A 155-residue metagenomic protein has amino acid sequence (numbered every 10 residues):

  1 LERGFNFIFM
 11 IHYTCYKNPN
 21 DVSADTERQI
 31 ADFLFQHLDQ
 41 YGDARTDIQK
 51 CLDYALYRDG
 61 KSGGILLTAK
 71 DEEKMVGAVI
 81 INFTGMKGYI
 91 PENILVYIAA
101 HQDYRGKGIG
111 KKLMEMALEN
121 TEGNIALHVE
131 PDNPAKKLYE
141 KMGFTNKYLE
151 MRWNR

Functional and structural regions predicted by a protein language model:
E2-D32, Q36: Conserved N-terminal entry element of GNAT/NAT acetyltransferase domains
Q36-D43, Y54: N-terminal first-folded block
A55-T68, I94: A short helix-loop-beta-strand connector motif used in the catalytic cores of GNAT acetyltransferases and, in some
T68, K74-F83, I94, A99: Conserved beta-strand in the GNAT
M75, N146-K147: Residue-level detector of beta-propeller blades
Y89-Q102, H128-E130, L149-R152: Conserved acetyl-CoA binding element of GNAT-fold acetyltransferases
Y104, G108-M116: Conserved acetyl-CoA pyrophosphate-binding loop and the N-cap/start of the following alpha-helix in GNAT-like
T121, A126-E140, F144-T145, R152-R155: Conserved beta-strand-loop-alpha-helix junction that forms the acyl-donor binding cleft
